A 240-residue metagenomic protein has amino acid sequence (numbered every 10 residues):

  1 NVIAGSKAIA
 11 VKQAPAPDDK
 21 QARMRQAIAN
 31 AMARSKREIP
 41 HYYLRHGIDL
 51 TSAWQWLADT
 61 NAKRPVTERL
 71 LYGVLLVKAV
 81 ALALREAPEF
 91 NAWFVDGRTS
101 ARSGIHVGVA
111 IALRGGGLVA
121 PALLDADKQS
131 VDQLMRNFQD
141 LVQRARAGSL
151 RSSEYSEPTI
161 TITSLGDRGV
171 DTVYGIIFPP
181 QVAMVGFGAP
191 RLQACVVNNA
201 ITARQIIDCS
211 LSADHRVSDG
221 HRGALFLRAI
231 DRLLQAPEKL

Functional and structural regions predicted by a protein language model:
N1-L240: C-terminal catalytic/motor cores of large multi-domain enzyme assemblies
